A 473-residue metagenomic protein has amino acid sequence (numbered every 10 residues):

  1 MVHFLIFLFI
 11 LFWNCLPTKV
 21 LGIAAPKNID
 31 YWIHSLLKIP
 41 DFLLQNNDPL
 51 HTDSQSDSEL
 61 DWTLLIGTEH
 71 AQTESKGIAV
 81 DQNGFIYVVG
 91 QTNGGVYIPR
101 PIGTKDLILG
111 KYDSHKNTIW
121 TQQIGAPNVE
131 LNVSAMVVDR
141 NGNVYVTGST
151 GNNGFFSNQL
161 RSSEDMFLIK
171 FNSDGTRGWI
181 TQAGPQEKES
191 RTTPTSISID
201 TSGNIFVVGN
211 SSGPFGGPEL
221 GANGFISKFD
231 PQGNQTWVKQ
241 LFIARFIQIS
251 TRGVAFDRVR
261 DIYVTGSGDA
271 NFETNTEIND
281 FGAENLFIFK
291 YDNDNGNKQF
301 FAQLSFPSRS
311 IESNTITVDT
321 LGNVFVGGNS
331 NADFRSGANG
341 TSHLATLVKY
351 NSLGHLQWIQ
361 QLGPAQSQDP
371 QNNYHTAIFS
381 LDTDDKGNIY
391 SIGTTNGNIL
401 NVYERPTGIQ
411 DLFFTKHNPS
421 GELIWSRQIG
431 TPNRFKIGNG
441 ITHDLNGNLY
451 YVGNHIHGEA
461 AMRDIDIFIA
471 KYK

Functional and structural regions predicted by a protein language model:
M1-F7: Sec-dependent signal peptide recognition, specifically the positively charged N-region followed immediately by
L16-K19: Bacterial signal peptide processing site
L21, P26-K473: A sequence-level/structural motif corresponding to short, flexible coil/turn segments enriched in small polar residues
